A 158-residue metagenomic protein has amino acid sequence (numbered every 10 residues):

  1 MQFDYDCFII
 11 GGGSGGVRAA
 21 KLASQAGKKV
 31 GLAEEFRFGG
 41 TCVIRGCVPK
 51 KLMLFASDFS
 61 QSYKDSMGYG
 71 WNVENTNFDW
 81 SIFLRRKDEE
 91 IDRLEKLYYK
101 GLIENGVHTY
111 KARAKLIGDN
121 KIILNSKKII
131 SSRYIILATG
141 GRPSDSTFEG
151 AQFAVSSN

Functional and structural regions predicted by a protein language model:
M1-G13: Beta1/beta-strand and adjacent pyrophosphate-binding region of the FAD-binding site in flavoprotein oxidoreductases
Q2-Y5, K21-K28, A33-N158: Glycine-rich flavin
G16-V17: N-terminal Rossmann-fold NAD(P) dinucleotide-binding loop
